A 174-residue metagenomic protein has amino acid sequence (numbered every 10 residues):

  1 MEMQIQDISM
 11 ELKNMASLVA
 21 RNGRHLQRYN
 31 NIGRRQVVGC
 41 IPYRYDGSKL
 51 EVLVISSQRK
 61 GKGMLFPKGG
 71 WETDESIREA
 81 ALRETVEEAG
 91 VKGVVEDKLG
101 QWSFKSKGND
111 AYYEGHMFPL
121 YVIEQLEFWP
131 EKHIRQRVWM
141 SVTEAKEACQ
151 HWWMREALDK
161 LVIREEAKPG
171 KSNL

Functional and structural regions predicted by a protein language model:
E2-G47: Acidic, metal-coordinating catalytic segment for phosphate/diphosphate chemistry, firing primarily on the Nudix
Q4, G61-M64, V122-L174: Nudix hydrolase/Nudix homology domain
G23-H25, G100-S103: Short structured motifs
Q36-V38, L50, G115-H116, R135: Change "...and in nucleic-acid phosphodiester-cleaving endonucleases..." to "...and in nucleic-acid processing enzymes
P42-R44, S56, Y121-V122: Residue-level signal for short segments within beta-strands and strand-turn junctions of well-structured beta-sheet
G47-V91: Conserved Nudix-box catalytic region and its N-terminal flanking loop in Nudix hydrolases and closely related
G93, Q101-F128, V138-M140: Active-site-adjacent beta-strand/loop module that shapes the phosphate/pyrophosphate-binding cleft
